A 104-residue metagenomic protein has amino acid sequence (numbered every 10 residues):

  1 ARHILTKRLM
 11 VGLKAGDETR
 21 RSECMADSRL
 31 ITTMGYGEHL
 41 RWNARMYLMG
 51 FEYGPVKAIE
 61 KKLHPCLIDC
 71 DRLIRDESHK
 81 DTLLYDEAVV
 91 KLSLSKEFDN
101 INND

Functional and structural regions predicted by a protein language model:
A1-D104: Alpha-helical propensity feature that highlights long, continuous alpha-helices across diverse contexts
